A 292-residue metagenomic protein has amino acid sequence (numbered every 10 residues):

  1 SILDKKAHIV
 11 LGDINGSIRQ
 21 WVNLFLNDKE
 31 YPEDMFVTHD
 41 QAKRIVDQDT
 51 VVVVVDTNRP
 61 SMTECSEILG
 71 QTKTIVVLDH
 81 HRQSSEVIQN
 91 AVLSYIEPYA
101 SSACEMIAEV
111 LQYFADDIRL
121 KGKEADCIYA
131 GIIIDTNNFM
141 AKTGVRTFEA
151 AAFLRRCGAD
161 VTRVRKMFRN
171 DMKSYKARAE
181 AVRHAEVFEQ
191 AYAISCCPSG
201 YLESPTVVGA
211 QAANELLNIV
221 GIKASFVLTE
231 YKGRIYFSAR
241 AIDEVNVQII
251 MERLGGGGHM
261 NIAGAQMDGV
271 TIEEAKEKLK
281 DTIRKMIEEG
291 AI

Functional and structural regions predicted by a protein language model:
S1-L26, E33, K43-R44, Q48-T50 (+3 more regions): Hydrophobic helix-and-loop "lid/oligomerization" segment in the mid-to-C-terminal part of catalytic domains
L26, D56-N58, L111: Generic hydrophobic/packing signal
Y31, M35-L93: Active-site cofactor/cluster-binding pocket
D40-K43, T63-E67, S94-P98, D117-R119 (+2 more regions): A generic local secondary-structure boundary/capping motif
L69-G70, E124-D126, N246-V247: Short hydrophobic "helix-edge" motifs at membrane interfaces and signal-peptide entry regions
I75-V77, V92-Y95, Y192-I194, V227: Conserved beta-strand scaffold positions in the cores of enzyme catalytic domains, especially in NTP/NDP-utilizing
L78-A150: Short alpha-helices
